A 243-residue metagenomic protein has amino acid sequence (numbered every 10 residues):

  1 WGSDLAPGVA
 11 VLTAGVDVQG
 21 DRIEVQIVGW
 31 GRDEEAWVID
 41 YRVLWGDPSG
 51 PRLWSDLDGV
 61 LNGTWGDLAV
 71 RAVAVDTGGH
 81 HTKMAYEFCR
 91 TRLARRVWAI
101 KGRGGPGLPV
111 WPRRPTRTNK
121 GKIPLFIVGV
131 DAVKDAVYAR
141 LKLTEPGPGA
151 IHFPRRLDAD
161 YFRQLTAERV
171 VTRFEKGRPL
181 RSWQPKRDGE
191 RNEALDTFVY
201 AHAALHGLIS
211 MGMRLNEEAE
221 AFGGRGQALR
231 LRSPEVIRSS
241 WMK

Functional and structural regions predicted by a protein language model:
W1-A6, A14, V25, D33-R178 (+2 more regions): Mg2+-dependent endonuclease catalytic cores in nucleic-acid-processing enzymes, primarily RNase H-like
D17, V73, T197: Hydrophobic, well-ordered secondary-structure elements that form the walls of internal hydrophobic environments
V18-R22: Short acidic, Gly/Ser-rich segments with clustered Asp/Glu that frequently serve as metal-coordination loops in enzyme
T166-M213: Extracellular low-complexity, Gly/Ser/Thr-rich intrinsically disordered linkers and protease-sensitive activation/hinge
